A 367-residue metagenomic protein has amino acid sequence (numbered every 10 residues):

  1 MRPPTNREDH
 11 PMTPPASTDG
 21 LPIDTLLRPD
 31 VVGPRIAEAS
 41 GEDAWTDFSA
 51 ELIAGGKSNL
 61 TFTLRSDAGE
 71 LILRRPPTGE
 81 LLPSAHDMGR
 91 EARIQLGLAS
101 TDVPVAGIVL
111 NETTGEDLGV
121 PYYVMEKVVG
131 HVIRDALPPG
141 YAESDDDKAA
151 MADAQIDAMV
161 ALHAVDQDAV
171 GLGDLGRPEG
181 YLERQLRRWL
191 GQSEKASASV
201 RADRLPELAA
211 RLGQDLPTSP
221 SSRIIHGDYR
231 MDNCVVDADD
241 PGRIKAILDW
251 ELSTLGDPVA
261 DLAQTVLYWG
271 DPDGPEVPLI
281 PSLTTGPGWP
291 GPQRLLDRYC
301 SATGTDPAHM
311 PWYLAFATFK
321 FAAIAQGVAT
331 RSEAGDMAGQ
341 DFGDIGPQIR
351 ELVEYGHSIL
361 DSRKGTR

Functional and structural regions predicted by a protein language model:
R2-P11: Short, Lys/Arg-enriched N-terminal segments with co-localized hydrophobic residues within the first ~10-30 amino acids
T13-D43: Juxta-kinase regulatory segment immediately upstream of eukaryotic protein kinase catalytic domains
S49-I224, D239-G242: ATP-binding pocket architecture of kinase catalytic cores
G176-R177, T305-A317: All-alpha amphipathic helical-bundle segments outside canonical DNA-binding/catalytic cores that form hydrophobic
I224-H226, M231: Catalytic-loop of the protein kinase fold
C234-V236: Hydrophobic residue at the +6 position relative to the catalytic HRD Asp in the kinase catalytic loop
L248-S253: Activation of the activation-loop gatekeeper triad in protein kinase-fold domains
A260-T303, A317-G335: Active-site activation/catalytic loop segments of kinase-like enzymes and analogous catalytic loops in related
